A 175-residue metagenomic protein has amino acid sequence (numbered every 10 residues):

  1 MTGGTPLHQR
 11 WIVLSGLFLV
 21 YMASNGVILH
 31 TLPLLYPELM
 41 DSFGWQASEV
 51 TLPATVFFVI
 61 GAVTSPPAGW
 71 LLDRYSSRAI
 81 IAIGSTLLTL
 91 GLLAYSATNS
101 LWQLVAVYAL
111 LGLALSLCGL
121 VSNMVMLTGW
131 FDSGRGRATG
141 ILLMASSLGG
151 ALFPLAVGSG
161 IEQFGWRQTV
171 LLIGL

Functional and structural regions predicted by a protein language model:
I12-A47, T64-A68, F153-P154: Extracytoplasmic
M22, G91, W102-C118: Hydrophobic core of transmembrane alpha-helices in multi-pass small-molecule transporters, especially MFS/SLC-type
L39, L117-F131: Intracellular juxtamembrane helix-capping segments at the cytosolic ends of symmetry-related transmembrane helices
F57-A62, S147-G149: Short hydrophobic/small-residue motifs within alpha-helical transmembrane segments of multi-pass transporter-like
V63-W102: Conserved MFS/SLC helix-loop-helix module at the cytosolic interface between two early adjacent transmembrane helices
I81, T139-G140: Membrane-interface helix-entry/capping residues at the boundaries of transmembrane alpha-helices
A145-L175: Helix-loop-helix hairpin linking two adjacent transmembrane segments in secondary transporters
